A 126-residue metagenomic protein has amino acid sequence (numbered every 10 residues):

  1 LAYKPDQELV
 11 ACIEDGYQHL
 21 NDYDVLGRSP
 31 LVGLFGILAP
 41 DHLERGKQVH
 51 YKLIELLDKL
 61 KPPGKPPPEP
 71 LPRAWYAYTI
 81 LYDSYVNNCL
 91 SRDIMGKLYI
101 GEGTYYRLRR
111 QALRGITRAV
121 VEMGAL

Functional and structural regions predicted by a protein language model:
L1-P72, T104, L108, V121-L126: N-terminal interaction/assembly modules
D58, Y82-V86, T117: Short, locally clustered residues in the helix-turn-helix/winged-helix DNA-binding domain
P67-C89: Short amphipathic alpha helix immediately N-terminal
D93-G96: Short alpha-helical "recognition helix" segments of helix-turn-helix
R109, I116: DNA major-groove recognition helix of helix-turn-helix
